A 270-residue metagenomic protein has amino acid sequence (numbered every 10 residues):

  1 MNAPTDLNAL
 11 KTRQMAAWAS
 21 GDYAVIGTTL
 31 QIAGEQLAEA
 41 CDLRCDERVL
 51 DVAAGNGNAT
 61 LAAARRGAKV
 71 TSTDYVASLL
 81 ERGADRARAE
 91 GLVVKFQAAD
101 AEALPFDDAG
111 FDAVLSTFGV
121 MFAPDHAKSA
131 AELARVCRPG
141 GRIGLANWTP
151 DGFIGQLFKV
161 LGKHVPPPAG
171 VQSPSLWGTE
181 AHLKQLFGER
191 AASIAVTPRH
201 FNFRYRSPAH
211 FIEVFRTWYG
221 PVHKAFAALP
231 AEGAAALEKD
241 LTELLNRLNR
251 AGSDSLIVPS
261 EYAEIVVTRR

Functional and structural regions predicted by a protein language model:
N2-R44, N58, R82, I212 (+1 more regions): Conserved class I S-adenosyl-L-methionine
R48-L104, K128: Class I SAM-dependent methyltransferase SAM/SAH-binding core
E102-A113: A short acidic, Gly/Pro-enriched loop at the edge of an enzyme's catalytic core that lines a small-molecule cofactor
D112-H126: A short SAM/SAH-binding and catalytic strip from SAM-dependent methyltransferases
A127-K128, A134, R138-S207, F226: Conserved catalytic/acceptor-binding region of the Class I
S175-R270: Conserved Class I S-adenosyl-L-methionine
